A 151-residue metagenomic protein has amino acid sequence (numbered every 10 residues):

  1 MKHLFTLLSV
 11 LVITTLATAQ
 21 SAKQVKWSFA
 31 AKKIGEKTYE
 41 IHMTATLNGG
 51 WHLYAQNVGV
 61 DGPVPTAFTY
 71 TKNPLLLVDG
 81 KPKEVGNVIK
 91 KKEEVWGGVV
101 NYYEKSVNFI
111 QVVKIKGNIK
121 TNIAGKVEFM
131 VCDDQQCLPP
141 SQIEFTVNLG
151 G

Functional and structural regions predicted by a protein language model:
M1-K23: Bacterial Sec-dependent N-terminal signal peptides
Q20-G151: Extracellular/lumen-exposed scaffold segments
